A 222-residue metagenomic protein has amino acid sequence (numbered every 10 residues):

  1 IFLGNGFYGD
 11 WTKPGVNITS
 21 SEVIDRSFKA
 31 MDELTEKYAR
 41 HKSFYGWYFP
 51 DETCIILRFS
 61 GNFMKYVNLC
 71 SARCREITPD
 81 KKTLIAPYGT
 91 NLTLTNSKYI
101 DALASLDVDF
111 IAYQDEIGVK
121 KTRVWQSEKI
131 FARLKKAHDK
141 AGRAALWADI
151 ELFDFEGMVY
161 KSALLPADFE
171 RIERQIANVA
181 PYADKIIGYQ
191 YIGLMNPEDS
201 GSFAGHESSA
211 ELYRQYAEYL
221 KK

Functional and structural regions predicted by a protein language model:
I1, K37-F44, R73-K81, L106-D107 (+3 more regions): A structural motif corresponding to the C-terminal end of an alpha-helix and its immediate exit/capping segment
I1-G15, N62-T83, W125-K140: Aromatic-lined substrate-binding rim segments of carbohydrate-active enzymes
I1-N5, Y45, F49, T83-A86 (+3 more regions): Hydrophobic faces of well-ordered beta-strands that scaffold small-molecule active sites in alpha/beta enzyme cores
G6-K13, A30-G61, I186-I187: Active-site groove signature of glycoside hydrolases
D10-T12, I24, C54-F63, P87-N96 (+4 more regions): Acidic-and-aromatic substrate-binding clefts and catalytic sites of carbohydrate-active enzymes
V16-G46, R73, I100-L103, F169-Y182: An active-site-proximal structural segment forming one wall of the substrate-binding cleft that immediately precedes
K42-D51, T95-W125: Aromatic- and acid-rich polysaccharide-binding/catalytic face of secreted or lumenal carbohydrate-active enzymes
Y45, E116, K120, K140-K222: Substrate-binding cleft of secreted/luminal carbohydrate-active enzymes
